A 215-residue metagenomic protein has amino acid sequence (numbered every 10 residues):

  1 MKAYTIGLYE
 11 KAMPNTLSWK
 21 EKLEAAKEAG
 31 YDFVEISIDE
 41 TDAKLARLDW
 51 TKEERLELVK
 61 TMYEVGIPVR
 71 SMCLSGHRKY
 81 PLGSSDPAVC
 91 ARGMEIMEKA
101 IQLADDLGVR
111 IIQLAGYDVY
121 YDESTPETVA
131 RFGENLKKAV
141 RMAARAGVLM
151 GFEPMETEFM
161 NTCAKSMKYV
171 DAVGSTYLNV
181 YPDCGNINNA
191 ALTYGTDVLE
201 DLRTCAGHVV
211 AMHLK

Functional and structural regions predicted by a protein language model:
A3-I6, A25-Y31: A short, Lys/Arg-enriched amphipathic alpha-helix followed by its capping loop at the start of a domain
Y4-E10, V34-I36, V69-L74, I112-L114 (+3 more regions): Hydrophobic faces of well-ordered beta-strands that scaffold small-molecule active sites in alpha/beta enzyme cores
P14-T16, E156-A164, N186-V198: Active-site glycine- and acidic-residue-rich loops that bind and position anionic ligands or nucleotide-like cofactors
K20-K27, T61-V65, R78-P182: Active-site acidic/histidine proton-transfer and metal-coordination neighborhood in alpha/beta enzyme cores
E21-K22, E53-L58, A164, G195-E200: Alpha-helical scaffolding within the catalytic cores of extracellular/periplasmic polymer-degrading hydrolases
E35-Y63, G116-E123: Glycine-rich, proline-tolerant flexible connector loops at the mouths of alpha/beta enzymes
T41-L45, G83, F159, N189: Conserved protein kinase catalytic core
V198-K215: Aromatic-lined glycan-binding groove of carbohydrate-active enzymes
